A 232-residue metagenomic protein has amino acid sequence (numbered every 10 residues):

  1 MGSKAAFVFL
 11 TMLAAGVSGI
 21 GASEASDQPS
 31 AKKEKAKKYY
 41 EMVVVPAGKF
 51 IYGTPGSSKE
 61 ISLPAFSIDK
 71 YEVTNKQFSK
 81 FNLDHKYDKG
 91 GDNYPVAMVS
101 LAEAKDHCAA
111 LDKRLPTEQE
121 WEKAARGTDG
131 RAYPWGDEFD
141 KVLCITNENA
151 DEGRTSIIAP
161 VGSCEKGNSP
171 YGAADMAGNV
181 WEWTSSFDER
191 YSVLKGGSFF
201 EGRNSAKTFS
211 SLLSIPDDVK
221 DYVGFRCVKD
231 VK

Functional and structural regions predicted by a protein language model:
M1-F7: Bacterial N-terminal signal peptides that target proteins for export
F9-G16: Bacterial N-terminal signal peptides
I20-D27: Signal peptide processing junction and immediate N-terminal pro/mature segment of secreted/exported proteins
P29-K32, P55-S58, S210-P216: Short, P/G- and charge-enriched loop/turn segments at secondary-structure junctions
A36-Y87, M98-A102, G178: A short glycine-rich, aromatic-capped structural motif
I51, Y87-D221: Functional-site microenvironments in short loops/helix caps that host divalent-cation chemistry
F66, R131, F225: Small-molecule pocket liners
D221-K232: Short, structured beta-strand segments at or near domain termini in extracellular proteins/domains
